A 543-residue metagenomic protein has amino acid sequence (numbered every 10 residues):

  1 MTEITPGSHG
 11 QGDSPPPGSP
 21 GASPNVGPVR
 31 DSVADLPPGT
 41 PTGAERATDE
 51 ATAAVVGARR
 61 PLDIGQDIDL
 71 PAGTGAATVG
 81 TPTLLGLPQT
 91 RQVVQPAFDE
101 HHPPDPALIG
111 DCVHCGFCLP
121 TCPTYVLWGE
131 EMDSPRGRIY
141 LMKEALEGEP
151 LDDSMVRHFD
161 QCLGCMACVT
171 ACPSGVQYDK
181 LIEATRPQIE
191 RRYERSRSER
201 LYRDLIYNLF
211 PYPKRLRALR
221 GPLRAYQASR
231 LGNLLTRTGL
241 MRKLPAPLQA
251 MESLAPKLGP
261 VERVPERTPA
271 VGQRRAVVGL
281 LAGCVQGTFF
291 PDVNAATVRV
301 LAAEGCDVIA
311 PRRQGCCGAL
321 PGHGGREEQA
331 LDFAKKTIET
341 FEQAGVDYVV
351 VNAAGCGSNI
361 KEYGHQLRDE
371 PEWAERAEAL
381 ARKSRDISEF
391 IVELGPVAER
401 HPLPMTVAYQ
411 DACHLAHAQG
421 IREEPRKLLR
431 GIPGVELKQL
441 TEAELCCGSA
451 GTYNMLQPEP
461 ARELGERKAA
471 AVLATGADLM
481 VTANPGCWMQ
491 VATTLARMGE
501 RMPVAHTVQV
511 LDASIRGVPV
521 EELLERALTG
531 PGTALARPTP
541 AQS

Functional and structural regions predicted by a protein language model:
E3, P61-R91, C118-M142, H414-H417 (+1 more regions): A broadly conserved sequence feature marking short terminus-proximal activation segments in nucleic acid-centric
E3, S8, S19, V55-V56 (+7 more regions): N-terminal glycine-rich, Lys/His-bearing helix-loop that initiates the first secondary-structure elements of many
E3-P6, Y178-S543: Iron-sulfur cluster-binding electron-transfer modules in prokaryotic oxidoreductases
P6-T81: N-terminal intrinsically disordered, low-complexity tails
V79-P104, M132-D153, V271-V277, P291 (+4 more regions): Short, charged low-complexity linear segments at domain edges
G80-F98, Y125-R157, G175-D204, E500-V508: Non-heme iron-sulfur electron-transfer modules
G110-G116, P120, D160-L163, A167-T170 (+6 more regions): Cys/His-enriched microdomains
D111-V113, F117-I139, Q161, C165-Q188 (+2 more regions): Iron-sulfur cluster-binding cysteine motifs and their immediate structural context in ferredoxin-like electron-transfer
